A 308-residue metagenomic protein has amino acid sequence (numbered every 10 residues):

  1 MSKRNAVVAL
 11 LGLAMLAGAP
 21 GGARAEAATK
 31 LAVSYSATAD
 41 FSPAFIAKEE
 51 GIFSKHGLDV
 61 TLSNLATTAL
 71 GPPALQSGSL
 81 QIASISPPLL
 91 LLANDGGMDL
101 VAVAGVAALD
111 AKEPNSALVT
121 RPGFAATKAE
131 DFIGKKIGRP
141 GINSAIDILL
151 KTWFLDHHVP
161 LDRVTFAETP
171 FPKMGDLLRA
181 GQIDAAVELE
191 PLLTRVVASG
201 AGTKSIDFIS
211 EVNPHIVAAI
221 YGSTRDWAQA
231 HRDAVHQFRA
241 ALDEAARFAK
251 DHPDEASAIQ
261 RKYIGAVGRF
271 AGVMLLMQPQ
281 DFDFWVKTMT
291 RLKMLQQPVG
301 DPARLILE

Functional and structural regions predicted by a protein language model:
M1-A9: Bacterial N-terminal signal peptides that target proteins for export
V8-G18: Bacterial N-terminal signal peptides
A19-E26: Sec/Tat signal peptide C-region and signal peptidase I cleavage site
E26-H157, T165-E168, D184-E190, S205-I206 (+1 more regions): Short, glycine-/small- and polar/acidic-enriched structural segments that line small-molecule recognition paths
G51, P73, S77, L91 (+12 more regions): Solvent-exposed, polar/charged alpha-helical surfaces in well-ordered, non-transmembrane soluble domains, broadly
K55, D110-A111, S210-N213, G272-Q278 (+1 more regions): Short, solvent-exposed loop/beta-turn-alpha elements that line the ligand-binding surface or hinge of extracytoplasmic
P88-L89, A167, P172-I259: Pocket-lining segment of extracytoplasmic ligand-binding domains
A228-Q296: Secondary-structure end/capping motifs
